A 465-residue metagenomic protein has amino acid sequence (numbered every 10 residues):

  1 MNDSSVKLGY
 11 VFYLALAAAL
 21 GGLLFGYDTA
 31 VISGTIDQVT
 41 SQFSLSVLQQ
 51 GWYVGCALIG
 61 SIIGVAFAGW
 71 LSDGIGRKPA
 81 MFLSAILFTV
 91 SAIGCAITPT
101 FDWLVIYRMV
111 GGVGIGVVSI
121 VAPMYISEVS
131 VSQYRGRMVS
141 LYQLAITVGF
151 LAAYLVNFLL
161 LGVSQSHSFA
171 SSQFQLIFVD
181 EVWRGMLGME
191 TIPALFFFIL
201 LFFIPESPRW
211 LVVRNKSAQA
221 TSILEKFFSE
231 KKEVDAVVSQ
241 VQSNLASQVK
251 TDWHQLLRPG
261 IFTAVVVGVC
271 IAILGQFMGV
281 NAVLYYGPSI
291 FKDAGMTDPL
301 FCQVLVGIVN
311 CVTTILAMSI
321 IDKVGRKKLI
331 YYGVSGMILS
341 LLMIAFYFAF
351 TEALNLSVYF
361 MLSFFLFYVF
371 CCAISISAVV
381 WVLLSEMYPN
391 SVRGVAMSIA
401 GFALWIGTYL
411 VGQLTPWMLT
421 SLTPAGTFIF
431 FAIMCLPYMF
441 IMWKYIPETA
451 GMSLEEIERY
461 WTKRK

Functional and structural regions predicted by a protein language model:
M1-A218, I223-F227, L245-K465: Alpha-helical transmembrane bundle of multi-pass membrane proteins
K231-L245: Short, well-structured alpha-helical segments
